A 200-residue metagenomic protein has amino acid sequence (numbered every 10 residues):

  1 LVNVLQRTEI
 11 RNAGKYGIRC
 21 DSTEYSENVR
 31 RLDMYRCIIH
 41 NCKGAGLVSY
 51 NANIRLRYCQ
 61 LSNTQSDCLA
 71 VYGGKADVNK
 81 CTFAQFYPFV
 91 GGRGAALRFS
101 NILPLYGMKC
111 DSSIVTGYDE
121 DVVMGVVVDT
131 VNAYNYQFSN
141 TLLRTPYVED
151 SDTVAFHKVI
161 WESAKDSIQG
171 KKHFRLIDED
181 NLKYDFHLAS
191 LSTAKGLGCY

Functional and structural regions predicted by a protein language model:
L1-G198: Extracellular beta-rich repeat passengers
